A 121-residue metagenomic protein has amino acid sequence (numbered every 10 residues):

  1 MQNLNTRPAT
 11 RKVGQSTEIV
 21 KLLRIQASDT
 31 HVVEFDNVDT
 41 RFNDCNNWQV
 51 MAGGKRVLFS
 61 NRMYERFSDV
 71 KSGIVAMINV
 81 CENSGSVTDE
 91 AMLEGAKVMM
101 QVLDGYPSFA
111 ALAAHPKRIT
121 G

Functional and structural regions predicted by a protein language model:
M1-C45, G105-K117: Short N-terminal "domain-start" leader segments that mark the transition from disordered tails or signal peptides into
R11-Q15, V57, N83: Long, terminal "pre-/pro-" and other extracytoplasmic accessory regions that lie outside the mature folded/catalytic
D44-Q49, M77: Short, structured motif recognition centered on aromatic/hydrophobic residues
K55-S68: A short, exposed loop/beta-hairpin motif centered on an aromatic-Gly-Thr core
K71: DNA-recognition helix of C2H2 zinc fingers
V80-T120: Short, mixed-charge low-complexity intrinsically disordered segments
